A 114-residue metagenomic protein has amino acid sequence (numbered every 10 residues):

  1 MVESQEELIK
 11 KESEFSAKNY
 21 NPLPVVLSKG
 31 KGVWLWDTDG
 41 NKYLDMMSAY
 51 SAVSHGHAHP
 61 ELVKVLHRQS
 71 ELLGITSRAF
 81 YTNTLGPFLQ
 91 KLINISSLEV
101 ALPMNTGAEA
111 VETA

Functional and structural regions predicted by a protein language model:
M1-G30, K91: Active-site-adjacent loop/helix segments that line or gate small-molecule/cofactor pockets in enzymes
V2, E14, K42-T113: Glycine-rich loop-to-alpha-helix module at the N-terminal edge of alpha/beta enzyme cores
Q5-E12, K18-Y20, L35-G40, S70 (+1 more regions): Sparse, context-dependent recognition of short Cys/His-centered cofactor- or disulfide-binding micro-motifs
V25-M47: Active-site and channel-lining beta-strand-loop segments that bind or position nucleotide-derived/phosphorylated
